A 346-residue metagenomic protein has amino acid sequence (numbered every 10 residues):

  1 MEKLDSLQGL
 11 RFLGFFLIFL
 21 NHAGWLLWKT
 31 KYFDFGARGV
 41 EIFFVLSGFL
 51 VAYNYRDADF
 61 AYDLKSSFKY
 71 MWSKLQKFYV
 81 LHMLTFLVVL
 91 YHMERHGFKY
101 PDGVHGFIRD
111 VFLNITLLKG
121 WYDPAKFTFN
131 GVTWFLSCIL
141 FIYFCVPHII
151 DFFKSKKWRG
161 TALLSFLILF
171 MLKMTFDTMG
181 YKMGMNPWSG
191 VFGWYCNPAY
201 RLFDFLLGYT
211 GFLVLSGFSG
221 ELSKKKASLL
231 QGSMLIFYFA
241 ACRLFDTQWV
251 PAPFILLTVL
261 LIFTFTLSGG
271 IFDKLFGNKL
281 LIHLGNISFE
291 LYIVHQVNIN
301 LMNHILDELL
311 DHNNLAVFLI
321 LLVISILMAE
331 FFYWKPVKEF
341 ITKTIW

Functional and structural regions predicted by a protein language model:
M1-M179, K225, I287-S288, I305-W346: Membrane-cytosol interface segments of multi-pass membrane proteins, especially ER/Golgi lipid-handling enzymes
E2, I115-K119, Y181-K182, T266-F276: Short, motif-level signal for alpha-helix interfacial/capping segments enriched in acidic residues and aromatics/proline
L4-D5, K29-V40, A125-C138, D177-L207 (+2 more regions): Interfacial loop-to-helix transition and helix-capping segments at the boundaries of transmembrane helices
R56, Y62, G180-N186, I271-L281: A cytosolic-side transmembrane-helix exit/cap motif
F144, D151, G208-S219: Internal transmembrane alpha-helix with an interfacial aromatic "cap," most often the third helix
G160, L164-I168, L206, T210-L213 (+1 more regions): Hydrophobic transmembrane helix bundles of membrane-integrated enzymes that assemble and modify cell-envelope
F205, Q231-F340: Alpha-helical transmembrane segments of multi-pass integral membrane proteins
S219-F237: Aromatic/glycine/proline-enriched transmembrane-helix motif characteristic of membrane-embedded glycan-assembly enzymes
